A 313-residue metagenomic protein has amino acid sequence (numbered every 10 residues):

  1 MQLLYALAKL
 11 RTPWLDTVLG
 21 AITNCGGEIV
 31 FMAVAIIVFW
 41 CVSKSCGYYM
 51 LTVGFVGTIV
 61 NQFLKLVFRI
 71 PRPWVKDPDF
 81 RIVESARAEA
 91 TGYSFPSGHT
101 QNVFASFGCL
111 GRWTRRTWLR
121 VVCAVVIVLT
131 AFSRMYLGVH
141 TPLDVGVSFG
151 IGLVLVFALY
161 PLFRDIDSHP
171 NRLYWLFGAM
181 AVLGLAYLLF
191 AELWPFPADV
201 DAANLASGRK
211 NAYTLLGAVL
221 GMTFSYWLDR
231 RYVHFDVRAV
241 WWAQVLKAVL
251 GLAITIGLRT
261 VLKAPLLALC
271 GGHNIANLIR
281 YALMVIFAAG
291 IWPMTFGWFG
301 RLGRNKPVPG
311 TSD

Functional and structural regions predicted by a protein language model:
M1-V30, N61-G92, V200-A203, R209-Y213 (+3 more regions): N-terminal transmembrane-helix/juxtamembrane module of multi-pass inner/ER membrane proteins
V18-L19, A33-A35, F39-C41, Y48 (+3 more regions): Membrane-embedded catalytic cores of phosphoryl/pyrophosphoryl-handling enzymes
Y49, V53-V67: N-terminal signal-anchor transmembrane alpha helix
